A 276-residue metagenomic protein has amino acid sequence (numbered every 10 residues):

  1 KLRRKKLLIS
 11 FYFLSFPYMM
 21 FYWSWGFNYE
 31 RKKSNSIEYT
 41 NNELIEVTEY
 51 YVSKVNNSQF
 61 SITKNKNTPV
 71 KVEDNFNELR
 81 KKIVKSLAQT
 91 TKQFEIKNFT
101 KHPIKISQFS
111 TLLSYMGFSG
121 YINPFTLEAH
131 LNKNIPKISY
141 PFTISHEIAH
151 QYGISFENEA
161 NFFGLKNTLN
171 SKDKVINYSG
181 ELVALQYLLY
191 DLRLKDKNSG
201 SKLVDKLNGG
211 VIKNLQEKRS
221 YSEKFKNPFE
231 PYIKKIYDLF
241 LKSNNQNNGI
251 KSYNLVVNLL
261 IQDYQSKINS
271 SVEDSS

Functional and structural regions predicted by a protein language model:
K1-E49, D274-S276: N-terminal low-structure segments adjacent to metalloprotease catalytic domains across cellular compartments
F27-A88: Membrane-interface segments at or immediately adjacent to transmembrane helices that form the boundary between
N35-E43, V72-F76, H130-N134, I148-Y152 (+1 more regions): Second-shell loop/turn segments in exported
I62-K133, K137: Auxiliary, metal-adjacent structural segments of Zn-dependent hydrolase domains
F142-K166: Active-site recognition of the HExxH zinc-binding catalytic motif
L165-K197: Short helix/loop segments within enzyme catalytic domains that coordinate or immediately flank catalytic cofactors
N177, N198-L207: Multi-pass membrane glycosyltransferase architecture that uses lipid-linked
I212-S276: Pan-zinc metallopeptidase signature
